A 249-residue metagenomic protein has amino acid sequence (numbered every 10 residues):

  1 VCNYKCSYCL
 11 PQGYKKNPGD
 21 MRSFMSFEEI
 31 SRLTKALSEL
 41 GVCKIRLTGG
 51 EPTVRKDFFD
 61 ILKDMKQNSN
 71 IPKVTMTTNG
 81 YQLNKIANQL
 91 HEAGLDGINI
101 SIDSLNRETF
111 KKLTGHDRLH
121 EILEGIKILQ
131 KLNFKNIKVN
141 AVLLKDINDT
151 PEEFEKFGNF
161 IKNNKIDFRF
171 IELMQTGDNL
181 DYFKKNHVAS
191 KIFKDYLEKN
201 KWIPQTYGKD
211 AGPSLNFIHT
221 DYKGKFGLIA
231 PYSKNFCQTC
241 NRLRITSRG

Functional and structural regions predicted by a protein language model:
V1-K73: Conserved alpha-helical substructure of the radical SAM core
K15-K16, P52-V54, G80-K85, S101-D117 (+2 more regions): Conserved radical SAM core fold
I30, F58, L83, I122 (+2 more regions): Aromatic/hydrophobic pocket-lining residues that form the small-molecule binding cavity in soluble enzyme cores
T34, L62, A87, I126 (+1 more regions): Generic structural signal for well-ordered alpha-helices, preferentially at hydrophobic/aromatic core positions
L40-R46, Q67-T75, D96-G97, I102 (+2 more regions): Conserved C-terminal portion of the radical SAM core fold that forms the substrate/S-adenosylmethionine-binding
L47-E51, T77-N79, G249: Glycine-rich beta-strand-to-loop/alpha-helix junction loops that act as flexible
Q175-R248: Accessory C-terminal segments flanking Radical SAM cores
